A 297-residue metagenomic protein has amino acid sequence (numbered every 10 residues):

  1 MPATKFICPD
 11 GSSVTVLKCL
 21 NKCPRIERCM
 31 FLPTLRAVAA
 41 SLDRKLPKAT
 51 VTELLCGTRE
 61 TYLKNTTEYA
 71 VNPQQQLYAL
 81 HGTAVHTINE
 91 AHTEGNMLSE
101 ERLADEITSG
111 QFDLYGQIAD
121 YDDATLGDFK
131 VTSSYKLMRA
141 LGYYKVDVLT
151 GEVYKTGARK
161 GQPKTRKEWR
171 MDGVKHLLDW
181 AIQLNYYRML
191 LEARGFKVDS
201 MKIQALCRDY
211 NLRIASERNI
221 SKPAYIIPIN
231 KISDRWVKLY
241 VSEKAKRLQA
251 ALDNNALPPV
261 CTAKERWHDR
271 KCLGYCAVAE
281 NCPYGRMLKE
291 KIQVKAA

Functional and structural regions predicted by a protein language model:
M1-L126, S133-P163, A181, E192 (+3 more regions): Metal-dependent nuclease catalytic cores that hydrolyze phosphodiester bonds in DNA/RNA, characterized by
T4-D10, T15-K18, T150-K167, M171-L178 (+1 more regions): Metal-dependent nuclease catalytic regions and adjoining charged, substrate-binding loops involved in nucleic-acid end
D123-F129, D199-K202: Short, well-ordered strand-loop elements centered on a beta-strand within folded domains, enriched for acidic residues
